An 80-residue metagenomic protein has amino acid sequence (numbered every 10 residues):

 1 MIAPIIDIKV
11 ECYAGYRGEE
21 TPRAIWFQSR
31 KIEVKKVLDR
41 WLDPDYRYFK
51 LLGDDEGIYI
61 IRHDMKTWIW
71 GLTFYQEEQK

Functional and structural regions predicted by a protein language model:
M1-K80: Cysteine-centric segments in proteins
